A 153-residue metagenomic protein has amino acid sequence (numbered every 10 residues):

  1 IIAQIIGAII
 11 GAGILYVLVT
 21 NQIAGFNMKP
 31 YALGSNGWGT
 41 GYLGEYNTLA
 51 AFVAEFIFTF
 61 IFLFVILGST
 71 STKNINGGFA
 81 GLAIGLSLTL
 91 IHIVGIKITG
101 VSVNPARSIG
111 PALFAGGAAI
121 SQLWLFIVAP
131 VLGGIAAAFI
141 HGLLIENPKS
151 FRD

Functional and structural regions predicted by a protein language model:
I1-D153: Membrane-interface helix-loop junctions and terminal tails of multi-pass membrane proteins
